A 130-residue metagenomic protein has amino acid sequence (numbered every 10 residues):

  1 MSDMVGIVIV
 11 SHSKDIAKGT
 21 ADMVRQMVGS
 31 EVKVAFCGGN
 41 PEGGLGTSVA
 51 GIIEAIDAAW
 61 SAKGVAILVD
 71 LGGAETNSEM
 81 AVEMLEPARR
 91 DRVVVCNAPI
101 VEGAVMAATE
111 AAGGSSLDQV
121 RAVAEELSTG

Functional and structural regions predicted by a protein language model:
M1-G130: N-terminal loops that bind phosphate or other acidic moieties and the adjacent beta-alpha structural core
